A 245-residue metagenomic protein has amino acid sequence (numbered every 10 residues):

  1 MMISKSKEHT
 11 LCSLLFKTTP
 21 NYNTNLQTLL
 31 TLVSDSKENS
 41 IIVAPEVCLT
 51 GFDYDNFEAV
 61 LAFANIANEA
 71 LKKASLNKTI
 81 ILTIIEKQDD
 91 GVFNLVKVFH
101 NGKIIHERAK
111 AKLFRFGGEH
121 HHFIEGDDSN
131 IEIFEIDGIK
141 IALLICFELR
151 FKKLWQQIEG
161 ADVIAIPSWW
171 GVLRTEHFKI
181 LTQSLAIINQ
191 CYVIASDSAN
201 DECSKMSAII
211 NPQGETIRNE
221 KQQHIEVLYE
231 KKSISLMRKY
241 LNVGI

Functional and structural regions predicted by a protein language model:
M2-C12, I133-A142: Beta-strand-turn-beta hairpins that frame and shape the catalytic cleft of phosphate-ester-processing enzymes
T10-P20, F52-A59, I139-K140, D162-W169: Short, basic, glycine/proline-bearing loop/turn elements
T19-Y22, L26-N101, V172-I188: Cys-nucleophile CN-hydrolase/nitrilase-fold catalytic domain and related Cys-dependent amidase chemistry that acts on
I42-E46, T79-I84, R108, L143-I145 (+2 more regions): Active-site neighborhood of phospho(di)ester-bond hydrolases with catalytic His/Asp-centered motifs
I66-T79, R150-H224: CN hydrolase (nitrilase-like) catalytic-core segments centered on the catalytic cysteine and neighboring Lys/Glu
L82-I84, N94-V98, E132-F134, K205-I209 (+1 more regions): Short beta-strand scaffold segments in enzyme catalytic cores
Q88-E159, R174-E176, I180, I234-I245: Active-site catalytic loop in hydrolytic enzyme cores
A111-F114, Q222-E226: A short acidic/small-residue loop/turn micro-motif
